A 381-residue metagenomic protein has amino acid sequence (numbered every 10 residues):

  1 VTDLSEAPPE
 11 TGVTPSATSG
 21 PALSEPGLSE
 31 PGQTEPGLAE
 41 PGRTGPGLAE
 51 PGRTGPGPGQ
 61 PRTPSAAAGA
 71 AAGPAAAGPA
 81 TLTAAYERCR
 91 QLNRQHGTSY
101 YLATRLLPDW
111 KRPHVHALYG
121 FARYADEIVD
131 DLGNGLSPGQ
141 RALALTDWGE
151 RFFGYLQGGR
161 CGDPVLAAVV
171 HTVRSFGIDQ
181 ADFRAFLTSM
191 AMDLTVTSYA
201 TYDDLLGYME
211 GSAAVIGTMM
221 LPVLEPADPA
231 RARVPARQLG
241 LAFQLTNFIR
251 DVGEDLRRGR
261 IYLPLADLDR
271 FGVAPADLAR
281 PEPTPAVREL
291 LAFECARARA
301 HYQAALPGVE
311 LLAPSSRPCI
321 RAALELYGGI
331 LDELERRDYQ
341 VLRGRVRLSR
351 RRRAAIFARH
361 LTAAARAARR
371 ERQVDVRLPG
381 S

Functional and structural regions predicted by a protein language model:
T2-P15, A68-F243, I249, G253-S381: Catalytic cores of Mg2+-dependent Asp-rich isoprenoid enzymes
P21-P61: Long, intrinsically disordered low-complexity tandem-repeat segments
G37, P64, F248: Alpha-helical and His/Cys-centered functional microenvironments
